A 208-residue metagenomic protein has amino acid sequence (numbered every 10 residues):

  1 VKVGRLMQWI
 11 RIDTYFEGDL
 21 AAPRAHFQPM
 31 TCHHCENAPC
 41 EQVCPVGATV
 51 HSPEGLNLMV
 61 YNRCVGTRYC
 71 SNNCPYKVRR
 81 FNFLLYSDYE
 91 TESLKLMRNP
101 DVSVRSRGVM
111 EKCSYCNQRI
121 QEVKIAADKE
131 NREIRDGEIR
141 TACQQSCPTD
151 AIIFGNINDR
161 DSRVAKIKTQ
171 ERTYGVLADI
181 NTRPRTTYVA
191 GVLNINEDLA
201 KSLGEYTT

Functional and structural regions predicted by a protein language model:
V1-T208: Non-ligating segments of multi-cofactor redox enzymes
